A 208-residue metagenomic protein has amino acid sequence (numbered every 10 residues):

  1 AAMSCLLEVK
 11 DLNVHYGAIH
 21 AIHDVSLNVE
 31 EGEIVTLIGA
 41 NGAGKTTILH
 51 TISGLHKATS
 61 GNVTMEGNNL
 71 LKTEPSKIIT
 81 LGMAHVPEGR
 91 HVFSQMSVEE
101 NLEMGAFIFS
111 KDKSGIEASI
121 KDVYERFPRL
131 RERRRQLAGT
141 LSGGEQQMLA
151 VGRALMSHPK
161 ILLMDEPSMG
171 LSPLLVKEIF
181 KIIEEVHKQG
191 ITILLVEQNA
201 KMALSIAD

Functional and structural regions predicted by a protein language model:
G17, V35, T73, V98-A118 (+1 more regions): ABC-type ATPase nucleotide-binding domains, specifically the catalytic core motifs of the NBD
I38-A40: The feature captures the beta-strand-to-loop junction immediately N-terminal to the Walker
S53: Helix-to-loop junction immediately C-terminal to a conserved catalytic motif
G61-N69, L81, G115-I120: Conserved ABC transporter NBD signature motif
M96, L141, A154-L155: ABC ATPase signature
L137-L141, E145: Conserved ABC ATPase signature
M156-K160: A short, proline-enriched helix->beta-strand linker immediately N-terminal to the Walker B motif in ABC-type P-loop
